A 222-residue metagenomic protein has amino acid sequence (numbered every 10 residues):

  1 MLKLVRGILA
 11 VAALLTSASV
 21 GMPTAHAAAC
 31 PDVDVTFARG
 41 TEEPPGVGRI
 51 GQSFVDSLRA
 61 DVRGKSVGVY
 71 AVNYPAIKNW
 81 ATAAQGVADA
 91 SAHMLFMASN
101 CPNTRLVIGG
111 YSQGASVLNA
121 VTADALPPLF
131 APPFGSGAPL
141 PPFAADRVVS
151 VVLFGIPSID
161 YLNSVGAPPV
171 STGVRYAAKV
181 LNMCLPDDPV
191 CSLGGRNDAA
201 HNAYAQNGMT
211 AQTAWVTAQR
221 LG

Functional and structural regions predicted by a protein language model:
M1-A27: Secretory targeting and sorting signals
R6, V148-V149, L153-L162, T172-G222: Alpha/beta hydrolase fold serine-hydrolase catalytic domain that processes acyl esters and thioesters
T16-S19, Q52, A125: Residues in and immediately flanking transmembrane alpha helices
A27-A28, R175: Short glycine/proline-enriched loop/turn "hinge" motifs that connect secondary-structure elements and lie
A29-R105, M183-T210, Q219: Active-site catalytic motif of lipid deacylating hydrolases and related acyltransferases
V87-R175: Serine-dependent carboxylesterase/thioesterase catalytic core of lipase-like alpha/beta-hydrolase/SGNH enzymes
